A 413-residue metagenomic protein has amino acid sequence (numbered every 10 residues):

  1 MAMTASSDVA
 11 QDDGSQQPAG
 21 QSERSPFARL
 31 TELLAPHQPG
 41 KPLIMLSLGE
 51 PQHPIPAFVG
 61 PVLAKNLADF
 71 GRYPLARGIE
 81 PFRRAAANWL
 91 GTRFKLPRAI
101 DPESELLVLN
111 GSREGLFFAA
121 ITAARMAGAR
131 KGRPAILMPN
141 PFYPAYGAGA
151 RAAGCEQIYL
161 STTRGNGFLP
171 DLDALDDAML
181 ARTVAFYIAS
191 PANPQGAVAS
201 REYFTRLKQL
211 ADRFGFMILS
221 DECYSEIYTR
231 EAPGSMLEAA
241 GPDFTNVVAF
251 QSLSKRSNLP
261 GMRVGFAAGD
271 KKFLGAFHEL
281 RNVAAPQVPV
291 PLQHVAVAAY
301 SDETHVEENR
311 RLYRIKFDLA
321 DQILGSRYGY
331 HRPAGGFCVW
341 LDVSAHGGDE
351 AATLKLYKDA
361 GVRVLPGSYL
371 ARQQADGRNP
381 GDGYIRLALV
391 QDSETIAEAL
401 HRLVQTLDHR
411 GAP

Functional and structural regions predicted by a protein language model:
T4-S7, A240-R314, D318-I323, L407 (+1 more regions): Conserved core segment of the aminotransferase class I/II
Q17-E114, A299-Y300, L407-P413: N-terminal small-domain helix-loop-helix segment of the aminotransferase-like
L30, L46, L63, A86 (+14 more regions): Generic structural signal for small/hydrophobic residues in well-ordered secondary structure, especially within
G71-Q209, E226-I227, E231-P242: Conserved core of the PLP fold type I
L96, K355-R363, A371-P413: PLP-dependent enzyme catalytic core of the Aspartate aminotransferase-like
A153, R213-F214, A360: Helix C-cap/helix->beta junction micro-motif
Q293, V297, L312-D321, Y330-V343 (+1 more regions): Conserved glycine-rich beta-strand-loop-beta hairpin in the small C-terminal domain of fold type I
